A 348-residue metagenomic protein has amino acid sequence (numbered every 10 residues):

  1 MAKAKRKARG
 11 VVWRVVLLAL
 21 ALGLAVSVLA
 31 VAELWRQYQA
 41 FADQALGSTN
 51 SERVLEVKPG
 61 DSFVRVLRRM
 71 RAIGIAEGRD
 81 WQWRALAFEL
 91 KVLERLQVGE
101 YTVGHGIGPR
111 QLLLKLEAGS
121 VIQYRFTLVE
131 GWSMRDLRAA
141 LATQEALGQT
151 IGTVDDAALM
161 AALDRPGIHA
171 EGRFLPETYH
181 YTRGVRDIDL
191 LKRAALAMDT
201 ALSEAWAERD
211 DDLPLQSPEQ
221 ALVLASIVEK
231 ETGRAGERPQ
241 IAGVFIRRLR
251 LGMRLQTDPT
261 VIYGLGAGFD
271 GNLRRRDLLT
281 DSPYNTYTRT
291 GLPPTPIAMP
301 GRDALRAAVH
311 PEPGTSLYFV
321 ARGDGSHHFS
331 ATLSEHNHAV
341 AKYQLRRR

Functional and structural regions predicted by a protein language model:
K3-T49: N-terminal type II signal-anchor transmembrane helix that functions as the membrane-insertion/stop-transfer segment
G10-R14, V54-K58, M134, Y263 (+1 more regions): N-terminal short leaders/motifs
W13-L18, G60-R65, A85-E89, V98 (+3 more regions): A broad, low-specificity signal for short, low-complexity segments enriched in glycine/proline and polar/charged
L20-A25, E52, V92-R95, W132-R135 (+2 more regions): Short low-complexity stretches enriched in small and charged residues
A25-A30, G74-I75, V98-E100, T150-T153 (+2 more regions): N-terminal start-of-chain detector that recognizes signal peptides and the immediate post-cleavage beginning
L34-S203: Signal peptide-directed extracytoplasmic domains
S62, A139, T143-I151, A161-R348: Bacterial extracytoplasmic/cell-wall-associated proteins, especially those involved in peptidoglycan
